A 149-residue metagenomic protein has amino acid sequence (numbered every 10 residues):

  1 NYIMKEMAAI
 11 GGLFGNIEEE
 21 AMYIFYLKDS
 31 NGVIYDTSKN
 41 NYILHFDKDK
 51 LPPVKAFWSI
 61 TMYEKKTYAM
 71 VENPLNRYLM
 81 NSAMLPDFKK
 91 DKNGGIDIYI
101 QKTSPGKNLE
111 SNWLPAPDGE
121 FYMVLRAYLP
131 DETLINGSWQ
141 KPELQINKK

Functional and structural regions predicted by a protein language model:
N1-K149: A compositional/structural signature for long, glycine/proline-rich flexible linkers and loops on extracytoplasmic
